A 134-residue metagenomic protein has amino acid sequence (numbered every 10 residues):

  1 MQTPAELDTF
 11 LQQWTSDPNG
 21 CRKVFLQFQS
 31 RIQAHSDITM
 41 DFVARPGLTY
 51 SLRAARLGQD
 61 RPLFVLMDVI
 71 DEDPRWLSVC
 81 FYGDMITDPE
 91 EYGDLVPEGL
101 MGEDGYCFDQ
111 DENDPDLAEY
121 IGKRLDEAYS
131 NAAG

Functional and structural regions predicted by a protein language model:
M1-G134: Charge-dense, helix-prone N-terminal extensions
